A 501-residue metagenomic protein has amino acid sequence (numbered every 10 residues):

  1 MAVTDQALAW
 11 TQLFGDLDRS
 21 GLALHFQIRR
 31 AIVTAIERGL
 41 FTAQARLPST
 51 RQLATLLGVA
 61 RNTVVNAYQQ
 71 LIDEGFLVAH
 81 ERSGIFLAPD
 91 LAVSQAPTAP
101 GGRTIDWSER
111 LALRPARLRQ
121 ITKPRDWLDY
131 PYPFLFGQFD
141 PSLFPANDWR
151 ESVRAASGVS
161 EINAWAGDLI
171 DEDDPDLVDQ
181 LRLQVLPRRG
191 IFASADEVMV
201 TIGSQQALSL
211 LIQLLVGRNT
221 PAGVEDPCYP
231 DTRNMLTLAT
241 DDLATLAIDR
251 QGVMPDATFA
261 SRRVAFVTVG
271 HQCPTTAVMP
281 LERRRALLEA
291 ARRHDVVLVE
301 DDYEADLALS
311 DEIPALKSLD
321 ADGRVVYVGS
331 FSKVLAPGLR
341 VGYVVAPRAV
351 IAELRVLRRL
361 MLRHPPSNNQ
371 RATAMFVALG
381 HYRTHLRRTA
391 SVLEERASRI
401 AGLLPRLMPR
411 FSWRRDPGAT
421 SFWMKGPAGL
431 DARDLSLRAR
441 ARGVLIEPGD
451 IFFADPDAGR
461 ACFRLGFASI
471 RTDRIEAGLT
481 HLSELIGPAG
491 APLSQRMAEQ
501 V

Functional and structural regions predicted by a protein language model:
M1-R154, R355, R359-P366, A374-V377 (+10 more regions): N-terminal basic, amphipathic alpha-helical segments
L53, G270-C273, V334: A short, flexible beta-alpha/helix-coil linker loop
W149, A321, V326-S391: Conserved core segment of the aminotransferase class I/II
V153-H294, D306-D322, V326, L393 (+3 more regions): Conserved core of the PLP fold type I
D302: Walker B catalytic acidic pair
F452-A458: AMP-binding (ANL) adenylation modules
